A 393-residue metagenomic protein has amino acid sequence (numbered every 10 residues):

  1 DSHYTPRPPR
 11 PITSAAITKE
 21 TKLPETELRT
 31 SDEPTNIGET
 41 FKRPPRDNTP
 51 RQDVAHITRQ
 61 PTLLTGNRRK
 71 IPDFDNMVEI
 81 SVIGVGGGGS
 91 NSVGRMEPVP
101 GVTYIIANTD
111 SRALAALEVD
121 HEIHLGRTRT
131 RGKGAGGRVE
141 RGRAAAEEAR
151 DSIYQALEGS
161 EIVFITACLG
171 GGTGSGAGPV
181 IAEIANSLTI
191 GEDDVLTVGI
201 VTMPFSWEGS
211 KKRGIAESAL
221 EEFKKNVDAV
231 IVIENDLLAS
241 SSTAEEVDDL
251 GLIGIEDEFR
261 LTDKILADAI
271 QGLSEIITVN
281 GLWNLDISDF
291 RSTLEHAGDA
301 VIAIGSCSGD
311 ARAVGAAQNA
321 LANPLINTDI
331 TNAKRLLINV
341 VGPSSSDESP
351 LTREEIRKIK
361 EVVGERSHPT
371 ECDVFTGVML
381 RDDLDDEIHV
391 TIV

Functional and structural regions predicted by a protein language model:
Y4-V393: Tubulin/FtsZ superfamily GTPase core signature
